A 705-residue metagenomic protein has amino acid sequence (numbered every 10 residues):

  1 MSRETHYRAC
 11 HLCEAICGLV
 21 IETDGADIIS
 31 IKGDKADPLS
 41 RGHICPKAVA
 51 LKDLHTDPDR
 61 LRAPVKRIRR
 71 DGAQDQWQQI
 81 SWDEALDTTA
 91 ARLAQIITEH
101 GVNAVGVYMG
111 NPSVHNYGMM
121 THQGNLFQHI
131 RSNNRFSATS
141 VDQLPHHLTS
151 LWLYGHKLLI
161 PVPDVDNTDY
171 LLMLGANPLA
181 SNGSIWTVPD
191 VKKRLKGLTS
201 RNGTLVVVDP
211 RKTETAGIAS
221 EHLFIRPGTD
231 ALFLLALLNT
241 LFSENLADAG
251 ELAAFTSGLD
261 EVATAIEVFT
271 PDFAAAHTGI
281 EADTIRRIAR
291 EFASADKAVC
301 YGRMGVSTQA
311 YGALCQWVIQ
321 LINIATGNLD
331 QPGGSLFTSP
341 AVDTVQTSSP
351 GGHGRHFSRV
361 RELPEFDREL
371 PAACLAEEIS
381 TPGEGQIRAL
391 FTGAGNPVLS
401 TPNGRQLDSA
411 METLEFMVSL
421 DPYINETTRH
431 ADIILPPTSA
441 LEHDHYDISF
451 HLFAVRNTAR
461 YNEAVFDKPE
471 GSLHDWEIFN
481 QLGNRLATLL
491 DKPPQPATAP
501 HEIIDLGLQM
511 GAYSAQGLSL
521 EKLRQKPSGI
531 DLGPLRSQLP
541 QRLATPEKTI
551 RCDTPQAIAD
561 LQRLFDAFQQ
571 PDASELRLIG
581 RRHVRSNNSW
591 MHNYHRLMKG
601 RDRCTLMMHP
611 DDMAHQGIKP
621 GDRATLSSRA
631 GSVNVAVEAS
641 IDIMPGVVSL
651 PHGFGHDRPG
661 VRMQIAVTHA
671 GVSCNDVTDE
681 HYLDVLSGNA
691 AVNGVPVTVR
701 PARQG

Functional and structural regions predicted by a protein language model:
M1-E244, E281, L482, T488 (+2 more regions): N-terminal export/assembly segments and adjacent metallocofactor-ligating motifs of anaerobic energy-metabolism
I29, D248-A249, I285, V299-C300 (+8 more regions): Acidic/polar loop patches that form or flank catalytic/metal-binding clefts of enzymes that bind anionic ligands
Y108-H115, A276-I280, R303-A310, A394-P397: Conserved short loop/turn motifs at secondary-structure junctions
M120-K196, G203-V208, L232-L235, Q320-R429 (+3 more regions): Extended redox/cofactor-interaction regions of prokaryotic respiratory oxidoreductases
N167, L171-L174, L259-T278: Conserved thiamine diphosphate
A219-F224, L441, H445-I448, N457-K468: Short beta-alpha connecting loops at secondary-structure transitions that line or flank enzyme active sites
D432: Catalytic, metal-anchored helix/loop core of enzyme active sites in primary metabolism
E463-L523, R596-M607, D611-G705: Long, contiguous, secondary-structure-rich segments that constitute the structural scaffold of globular domains
